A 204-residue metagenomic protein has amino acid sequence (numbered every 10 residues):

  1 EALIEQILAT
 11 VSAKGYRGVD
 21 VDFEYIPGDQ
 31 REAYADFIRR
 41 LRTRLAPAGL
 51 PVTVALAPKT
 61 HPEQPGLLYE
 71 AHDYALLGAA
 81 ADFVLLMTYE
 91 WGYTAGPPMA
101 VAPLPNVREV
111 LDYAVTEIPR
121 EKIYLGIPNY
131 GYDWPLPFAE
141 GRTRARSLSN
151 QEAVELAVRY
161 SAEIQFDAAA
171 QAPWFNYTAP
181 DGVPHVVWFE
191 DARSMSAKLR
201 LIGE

Functional and structural regions predicted by a protein language model:
E1-Q6: Glycan-recognition patch characteristic of GH18 chitinases/ENGases and related GlcNAc/peptidoglycan-binding proteins
V11-G28, T53, L86-M87: Short acidic catalytic loops
S12, L77, R200-E204: Non-catalytic positions within long, well-ordered alpha-helices that form the structural scaffold/packing of enzyme
G15-R17, A80, P119, E204: Short loop/turn motifs at secondary-structure junctions
F23-P47, P51, V186, A192-E204: Active-site and adjacent substrate-binding regions of carbohydrate-active enzymes
Q30-R159: Substrate-binding surface in catalytic domains of secreted glycosidases
N129-L201: Glycan-binding loop/region signatures in secreted carbohydrate-active enzymes
